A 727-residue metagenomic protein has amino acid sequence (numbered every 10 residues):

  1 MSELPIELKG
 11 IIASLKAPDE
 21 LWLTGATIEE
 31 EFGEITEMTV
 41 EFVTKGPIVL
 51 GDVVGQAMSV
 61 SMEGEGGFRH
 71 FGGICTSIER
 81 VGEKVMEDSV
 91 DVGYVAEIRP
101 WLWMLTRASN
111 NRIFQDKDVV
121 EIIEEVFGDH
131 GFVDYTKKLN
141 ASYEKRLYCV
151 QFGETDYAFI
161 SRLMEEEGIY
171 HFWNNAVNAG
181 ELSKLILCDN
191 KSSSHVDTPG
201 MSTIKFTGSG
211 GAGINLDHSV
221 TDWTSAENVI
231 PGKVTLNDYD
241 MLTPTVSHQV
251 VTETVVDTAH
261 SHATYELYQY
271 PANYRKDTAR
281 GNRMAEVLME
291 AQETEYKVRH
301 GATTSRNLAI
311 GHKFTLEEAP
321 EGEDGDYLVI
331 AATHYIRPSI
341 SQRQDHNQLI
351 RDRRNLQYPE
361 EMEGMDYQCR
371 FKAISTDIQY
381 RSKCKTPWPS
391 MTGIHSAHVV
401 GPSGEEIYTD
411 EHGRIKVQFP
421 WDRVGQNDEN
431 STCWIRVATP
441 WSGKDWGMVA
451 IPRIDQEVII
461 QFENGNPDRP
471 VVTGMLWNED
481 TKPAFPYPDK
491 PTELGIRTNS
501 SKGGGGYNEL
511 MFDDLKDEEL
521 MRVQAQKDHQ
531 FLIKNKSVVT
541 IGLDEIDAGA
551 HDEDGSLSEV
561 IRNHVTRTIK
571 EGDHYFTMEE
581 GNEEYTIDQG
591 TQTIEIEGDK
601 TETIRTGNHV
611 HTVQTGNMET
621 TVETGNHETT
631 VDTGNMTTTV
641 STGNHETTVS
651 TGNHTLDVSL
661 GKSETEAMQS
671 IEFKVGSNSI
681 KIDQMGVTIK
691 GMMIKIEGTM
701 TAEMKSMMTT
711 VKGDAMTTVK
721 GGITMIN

Functional and structural regions predicted by a protein language model:
M1-R112, E166, Y296: Assembly/oligomerization scaffold segments
M38-I48, E293-T304, W441-G447: Short alpha-helix capping/helix-loop boundary micro-motifs
D52-V53, N307-L308, P452: Short, well-ordered loop/turn sites that connect or cap secondary structure elements
G66-I74, G322-I330, S339, G465-M475: Short, Lys/Arg- and Gly-enriched loop/turn segments at beta-strand edges
E79-I98, G180-E181, I336-R351, I407-H412 (+2 more regions): Short, solvent-exposed secondary-structure boundary/capping segments
K84, K117-Y135, A141, C149-D377: Extended, domain-scale alpha-helical bundle/helix-rich regions
R99-W101, D116-K137, Y268-R283, P402-S431 (+1 more regions): Glycine-rich, acidic and aromatic/proline-enriched surface loops and short helix-turn segments that act as binding
I169, W173, N178, K184-N190 (+5 more regions): Structural signature for extended repeat/solenoid scaffolds and their inter-repeat hinge/linker regions, spanning
